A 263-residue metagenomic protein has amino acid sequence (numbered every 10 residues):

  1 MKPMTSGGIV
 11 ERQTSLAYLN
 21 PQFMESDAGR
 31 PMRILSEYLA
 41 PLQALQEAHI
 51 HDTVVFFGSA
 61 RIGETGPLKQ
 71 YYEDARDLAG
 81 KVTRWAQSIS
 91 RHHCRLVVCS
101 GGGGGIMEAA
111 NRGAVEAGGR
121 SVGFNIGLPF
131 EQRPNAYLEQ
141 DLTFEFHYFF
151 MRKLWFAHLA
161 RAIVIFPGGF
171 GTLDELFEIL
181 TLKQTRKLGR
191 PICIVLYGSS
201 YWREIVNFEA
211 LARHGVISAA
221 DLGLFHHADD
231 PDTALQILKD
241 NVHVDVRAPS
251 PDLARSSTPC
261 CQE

Functional and structural regions predicted by a protein language model:
P3, G8-R12, P21-F124: Glycine-rich beta-alpha loop segments
I34, D77, K81, A109 (+4 more regions): Alpha-helical scaffold segments in soluble metabolic enzymes
L39-S59, H147-I165, L180, Q184: Glycine/serine-rich loop-strand microenvironments at binding/catalytic pocket rims
Q46-H49, I89-H93, V115, N135-Y137 (+3 more regions): Solvent-exposed alpha-helices and their adjacent loops that cap or buttress functional pockets in soluble metabolic
S100-F166, F170-L173, F177, W202: Phosphate/pyrophosphate-binding betaalpha-module
V115-E116, E178-K183, A210-R213, V242-H243: Short, solvent-exposed amphipathic alpha-helical segments in soluble enzyme and RNA/protein-processing domains
A162-I165, E175-S200: Membrane-associated lipid acylation/remodeling enzymes share a hydrophobic transmembrane-juxtamembrane segment
I192, L196-E263: C-terminal functional extensions of proteins
